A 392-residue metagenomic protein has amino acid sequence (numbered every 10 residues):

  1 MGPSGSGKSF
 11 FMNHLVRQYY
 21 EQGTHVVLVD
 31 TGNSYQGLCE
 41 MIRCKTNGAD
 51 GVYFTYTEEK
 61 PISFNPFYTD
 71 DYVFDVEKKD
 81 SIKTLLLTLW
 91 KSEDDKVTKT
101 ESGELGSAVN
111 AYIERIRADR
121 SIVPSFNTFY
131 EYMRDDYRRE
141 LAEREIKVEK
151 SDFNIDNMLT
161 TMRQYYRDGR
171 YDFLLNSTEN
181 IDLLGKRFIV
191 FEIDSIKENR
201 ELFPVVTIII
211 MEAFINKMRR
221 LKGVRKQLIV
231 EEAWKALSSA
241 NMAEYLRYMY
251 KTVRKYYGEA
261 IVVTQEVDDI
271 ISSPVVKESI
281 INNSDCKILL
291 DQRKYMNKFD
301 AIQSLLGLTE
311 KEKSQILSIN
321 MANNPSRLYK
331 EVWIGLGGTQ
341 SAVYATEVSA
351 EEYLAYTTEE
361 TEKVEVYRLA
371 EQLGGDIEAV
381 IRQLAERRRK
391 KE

Functional and structural regions predicted by a protein language model:
M1-Y56: Glycine-rich phosphate-binding loop of nucleotide-binding enzymes
V26-V29, I229, V253, E259-Q265: Structural recognition of the conserved hydrophobic beta-strand(s) that form the central parallel beta-sheet of P-loop
V27-V29, V52-F54, I189-F191, I261 (+1 more regions): Hydrophobic/aromatic beta-strand patches that form the interior of the parallel beta-sheet core in alpha/beta enzyme
G32-Y35, E59-P61, S195-K197, W234-K235 (+5 more regions): Conserved nucleotide-binding/hydrolysis micro-motifs of P-loop NTPases
Q36-A49, Y56-G258, P274, N324-R327 (+2 more regions): P-loop NTPase motor domains
V73-T128, P274-E392: P-loop NTPase motor core of the ASCE superfamily
